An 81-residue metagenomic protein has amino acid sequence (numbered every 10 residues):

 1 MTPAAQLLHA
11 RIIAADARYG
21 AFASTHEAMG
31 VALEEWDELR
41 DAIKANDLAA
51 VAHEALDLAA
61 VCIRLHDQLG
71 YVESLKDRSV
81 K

Functional and structural regions predicted by a protein language model:
M1-K81: Flexible "arm" and connector segments at domain edges
